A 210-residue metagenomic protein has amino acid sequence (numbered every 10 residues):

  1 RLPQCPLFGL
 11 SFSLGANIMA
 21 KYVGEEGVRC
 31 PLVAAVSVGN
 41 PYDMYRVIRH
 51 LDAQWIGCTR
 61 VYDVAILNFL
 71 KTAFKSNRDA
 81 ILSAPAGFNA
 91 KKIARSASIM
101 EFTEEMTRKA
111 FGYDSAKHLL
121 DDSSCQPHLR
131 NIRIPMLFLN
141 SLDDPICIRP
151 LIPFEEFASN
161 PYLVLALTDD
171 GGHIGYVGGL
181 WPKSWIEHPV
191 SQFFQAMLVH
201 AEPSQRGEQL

Functional and structural regions predicted by a protein language model:
P3-F111: Alpha/beta-hydrolase-fold enzymes
C30, L129-R133, E156-P161: Short, conserved loop/helix-junction motifs that constitute active-site signature segments in enzyme catalytic cores
E105-H128, I152: Active-site nucleophile elbow and catalytic-triad environment of alpha/beta-hydrolase enzymes
Q126, L142-P145, D170-G172: Acidic beta-to-alpha connecting loop that harbors the catalytic carboxylate
I132, F138-N140: Short beta-strand/loop motif that positions the catalytic acidic residue of the alpha/beta-hydrolase fold
I146-L163: Conserved loop-alpha-helix segment in the C-terminal half of the alpha/beta-hydrolase fold that carries the catalytic
A158-I174: Catalytic histidine neighborhood in serine/cysteine hydrolases with alpha/beta-hydrolase-type architecture
D169-G175, G179-L210: Catalytic active-site module of serine/aspartate enzymes centered on a nucleophile-bearing elbow/loop
